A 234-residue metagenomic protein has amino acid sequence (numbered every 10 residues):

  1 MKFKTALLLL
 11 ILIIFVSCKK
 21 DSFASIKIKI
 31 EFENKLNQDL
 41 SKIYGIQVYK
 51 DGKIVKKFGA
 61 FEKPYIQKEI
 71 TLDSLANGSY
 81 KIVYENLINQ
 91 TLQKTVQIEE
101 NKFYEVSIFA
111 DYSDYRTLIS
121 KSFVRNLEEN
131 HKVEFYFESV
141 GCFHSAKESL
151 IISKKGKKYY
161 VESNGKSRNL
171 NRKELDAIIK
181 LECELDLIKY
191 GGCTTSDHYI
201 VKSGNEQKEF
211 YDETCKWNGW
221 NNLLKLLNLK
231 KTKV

Functional and structural regions predicted by a protein language model:
M1-E31: Bacterial Sec-dependent N-terminal signal peptides
F32-Y44, D114-K166, G191-E206, V234: N-terminal domain-start interaction segment
G45-E62: Short amphipathic beta-strand segments in non-cytosolic proteins
Y49-K53, A76, E99-F103, S153-K157 (+1 more regions): Short, solvent-exposed coil/turn segments at beta-strand boundaries
K63-S74: Short, surface-exposed beta-strand/beta-hairpin micro-motifs centered on an aromatic residue
A76-I88: A short, solvent-exposed beta-strand micro-motif common in secreted/extracellular proteins
K94-E134, K173, D186-I188, T195-V234: Short, well-ordered, aromatic-rich surface patches in folded extracellular/luminal domains
K158-Y190: Mature extracytoplasmic domains of secretory-pathway proteins
